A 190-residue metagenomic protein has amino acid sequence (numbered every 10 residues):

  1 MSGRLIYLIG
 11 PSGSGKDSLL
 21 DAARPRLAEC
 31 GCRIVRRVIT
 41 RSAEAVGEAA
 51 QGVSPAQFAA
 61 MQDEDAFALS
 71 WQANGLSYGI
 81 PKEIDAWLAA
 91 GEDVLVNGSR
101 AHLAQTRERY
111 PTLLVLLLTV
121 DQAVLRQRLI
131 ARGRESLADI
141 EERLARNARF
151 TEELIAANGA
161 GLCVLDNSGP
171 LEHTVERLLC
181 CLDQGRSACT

Functional and structural regions predicted by a protein language model:
L8: Hydrophobic anchor at the beta1->P-loop junction of P-loop NTPases
P11: P-loop (Walker A) phosphate-binding loop of NTP-binding proteins
S14: ATP-binding Walker
D17: Walker A/P-loop
P25-I34: Post-Walker A helix-loop "phosphate-sensing" segment adjacent to the P-loop in P-loop NTPases
R37-V94, R100: ATP-dependent small-molecule kinase phosphotransfer cores that center on conserved nucleotide phosphate-binding segments
V94-S99, E108-R132, N147: Conserved phosphate-donor/acceptor-positioning beta-strand/loop module used by diverse small-molecule
R134-Q184: Small-molecule kinase domains that catalyze NTP-dependent phosphoryl transfer to phosphate-bearing small molecules
